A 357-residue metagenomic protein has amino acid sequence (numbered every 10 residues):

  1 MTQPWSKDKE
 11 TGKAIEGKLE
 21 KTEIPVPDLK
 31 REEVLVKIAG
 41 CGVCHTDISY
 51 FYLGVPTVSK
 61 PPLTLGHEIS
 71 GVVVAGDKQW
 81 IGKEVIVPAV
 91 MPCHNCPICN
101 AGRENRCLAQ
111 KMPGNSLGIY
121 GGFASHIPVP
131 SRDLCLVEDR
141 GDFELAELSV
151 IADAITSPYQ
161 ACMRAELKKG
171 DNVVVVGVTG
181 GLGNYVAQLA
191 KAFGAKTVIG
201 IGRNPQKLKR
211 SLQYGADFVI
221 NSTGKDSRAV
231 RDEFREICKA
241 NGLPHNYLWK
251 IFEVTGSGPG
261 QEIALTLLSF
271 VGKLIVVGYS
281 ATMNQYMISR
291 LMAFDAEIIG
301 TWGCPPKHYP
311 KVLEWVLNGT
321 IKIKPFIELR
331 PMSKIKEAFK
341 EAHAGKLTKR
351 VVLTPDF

Functional and structural regions predicted by a protein language model:
P25-C41, G54-N100, Y120, E138-G141: Glycine-rich beta-strand-centered segment in the early N-terminal region that forms part of a ligand/cofactor-binding
E68, K83-E84, I98, H126 (+4 more regions): Residue-level marker of beta-strand positions
C93-G177: NAD(P)H dinucleotide-binding glycine-rich loop of Rossmann-like/cofactor-binding domains, especially the beta1-alpha1
R140-D226: Mid-domain Rossmann-like dinucleotide-binding core that forms the NAD(H)/NADP(H) cofactor-binding site
A165-E166, T179, A192-F193, K209-E297 (+1 more regions): Glycine-rich cofactor phosphate-binding loops and adjacent beta1-alpha1 units of small-molecule cofactor enzyme domains
N204, S280, C304: Residues in the short beta-alpha loop(s) of Rossmann-like NAD(P)-binding domains
G258, E262-I263, P306-F357: C-terminal hydrophobic helical "lid"/dimerization subdomain of Rossmann-like NAD(P)H-dependent oxidoreductases
K273, Y286-P325: Rossmann-fold dehydrogenase core element
